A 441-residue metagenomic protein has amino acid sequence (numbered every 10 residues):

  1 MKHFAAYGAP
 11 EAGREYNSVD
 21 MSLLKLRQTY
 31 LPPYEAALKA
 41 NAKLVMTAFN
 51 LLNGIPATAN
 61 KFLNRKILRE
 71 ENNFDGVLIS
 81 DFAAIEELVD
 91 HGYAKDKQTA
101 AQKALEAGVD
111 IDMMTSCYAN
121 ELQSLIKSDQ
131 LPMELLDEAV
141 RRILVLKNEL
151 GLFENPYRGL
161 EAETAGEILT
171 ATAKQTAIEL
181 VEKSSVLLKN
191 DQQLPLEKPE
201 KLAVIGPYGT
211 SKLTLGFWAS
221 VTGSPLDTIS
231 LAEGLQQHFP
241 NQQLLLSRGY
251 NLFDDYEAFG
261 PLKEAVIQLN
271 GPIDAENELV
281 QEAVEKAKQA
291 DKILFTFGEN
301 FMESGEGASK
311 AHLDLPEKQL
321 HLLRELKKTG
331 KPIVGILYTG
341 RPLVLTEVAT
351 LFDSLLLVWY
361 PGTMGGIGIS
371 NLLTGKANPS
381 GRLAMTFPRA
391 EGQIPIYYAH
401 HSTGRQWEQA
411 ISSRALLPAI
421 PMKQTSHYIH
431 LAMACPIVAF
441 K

Functional and structural regions predicted by a protein language model:
M1-K441: Glycoside hydrolase catalytic-domain context in secreted enzymes
